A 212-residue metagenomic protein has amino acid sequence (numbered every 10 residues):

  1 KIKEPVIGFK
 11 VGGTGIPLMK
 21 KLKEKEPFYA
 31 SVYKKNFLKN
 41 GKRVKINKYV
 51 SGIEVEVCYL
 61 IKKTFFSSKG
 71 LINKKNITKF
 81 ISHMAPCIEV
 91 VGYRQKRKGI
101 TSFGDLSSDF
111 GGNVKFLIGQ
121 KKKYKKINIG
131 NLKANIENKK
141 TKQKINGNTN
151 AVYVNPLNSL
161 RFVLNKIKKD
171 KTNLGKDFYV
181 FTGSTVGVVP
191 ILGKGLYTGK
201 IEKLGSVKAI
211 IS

Functional and structural regions predicted by a protein language model:
K1-N155, L160-R161, G193-L196, L204-S212: Catalytic-core "active-site belt" of small-molecule-metabolizing enzymes, emphasizing His/Asp/Glu-rich regions
G70, N165-D170: A short beta-strand-loop-beta hairpin characteristic of the jelly-roll/cupin
L157-N165, F178-F181: Short, structured beta-strand/loop micro-motifs enriched in basic residues and often containing a Trp
G183-S184, I211: Active-site proximal loops enriched in glycine and acidic residues that flank catalytic Cys/His/Asp and coordinate
T185-V189, K203-S206: Short, charged beta-turn/beta-strand-edge "cap" motif at the junction between a beta-strand and an adjacent loop
